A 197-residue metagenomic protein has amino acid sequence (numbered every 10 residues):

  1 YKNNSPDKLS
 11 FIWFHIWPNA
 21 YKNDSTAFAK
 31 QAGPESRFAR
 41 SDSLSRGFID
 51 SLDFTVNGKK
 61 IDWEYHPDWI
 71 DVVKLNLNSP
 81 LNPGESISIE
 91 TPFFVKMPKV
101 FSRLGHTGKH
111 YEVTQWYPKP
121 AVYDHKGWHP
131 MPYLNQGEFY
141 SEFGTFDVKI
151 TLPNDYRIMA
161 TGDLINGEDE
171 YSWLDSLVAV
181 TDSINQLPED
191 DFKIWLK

Functional and structural regions predicted by a protein language model:
Y1-S5: Asparagine-centered strand-capping/turn motif at beta-strand->loop junctions
D7-L9, I49: Short acidic/proline- and small/hydrophobic-mixed sequence motifs that coincide with surface turns and coil-to-beta
I12-Y21: Short acidic, flexible loop segments centered on an aromatic residue
D24-K30, R103-G105: Outer-membrane beta-barrel and related beta-rich outer-membrane complex signature in Gram-negative bacteria
E35-D53, K59, E64-D68, E90-K197: Extended, low-hydrophobicity, Ser/Thr/Pro/Gly-biased non-transmembrane segments
D71-L75, I87: Short strand-edge motifs at loop-to-beta-strand transitions and within beta-strands of extracellular beta-rich domains
L77-L81: Short, flexible loop/turn segments at beta-strand junctions in immunoglobulin-like and fibronectin type III
N82-T91: Short Pro-Gly-centered flexible turn/kink motifs
